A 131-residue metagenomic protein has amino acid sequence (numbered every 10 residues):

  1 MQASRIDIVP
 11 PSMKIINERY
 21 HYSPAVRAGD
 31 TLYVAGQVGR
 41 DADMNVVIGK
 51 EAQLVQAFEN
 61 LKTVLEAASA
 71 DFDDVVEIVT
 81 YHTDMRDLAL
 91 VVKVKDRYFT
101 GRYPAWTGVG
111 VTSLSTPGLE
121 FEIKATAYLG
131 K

Functional and structural regions predicted by a protein language model:
M1-E59, T63-V76, H82-K131: N-terminal presequence-like segments and the immediate start of the first folded domain
